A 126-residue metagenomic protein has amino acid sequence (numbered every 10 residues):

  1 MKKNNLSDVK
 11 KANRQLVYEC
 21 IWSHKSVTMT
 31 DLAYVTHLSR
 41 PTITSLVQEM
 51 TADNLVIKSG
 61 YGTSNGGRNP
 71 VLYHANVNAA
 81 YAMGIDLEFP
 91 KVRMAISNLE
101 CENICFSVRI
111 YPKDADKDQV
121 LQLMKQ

Functional and structural regions predicted by a protein language model:
M1-V35: Extreme N-terminal segment that seeds HTH/winged-HTH DNA-binding domains in transcriptional regulators
W22, V47, F106: Non-catalytic beta/alpha edge segments that cap or flank active sites
H24, G62-N65: A short, glycine- and basic residue-enriched loop/turn that sits immediately adjacent to a domain's principal
S26-K58, R68: N-terminal helix-turn-helix
N65-G67, Q126: Short gly/ser/thr-rich secondary-structure transition/capping motifs
N69-F106: Gly/Thr-rich phosphate-binding beta-strand-loop-beta motif of the actin/hexokinase/Hsp70
F106-Q126: N-terminal phosphate-binding loop and adjacent alpha-helix
